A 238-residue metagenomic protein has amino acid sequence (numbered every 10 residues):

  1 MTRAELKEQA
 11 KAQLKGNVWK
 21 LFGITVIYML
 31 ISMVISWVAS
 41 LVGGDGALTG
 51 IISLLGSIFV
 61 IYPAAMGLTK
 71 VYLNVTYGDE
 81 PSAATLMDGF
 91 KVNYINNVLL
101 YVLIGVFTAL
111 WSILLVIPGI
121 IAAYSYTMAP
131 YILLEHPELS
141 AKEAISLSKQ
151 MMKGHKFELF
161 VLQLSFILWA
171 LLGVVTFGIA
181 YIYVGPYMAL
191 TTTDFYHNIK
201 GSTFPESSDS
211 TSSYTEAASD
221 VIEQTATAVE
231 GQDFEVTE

Functional and structural regions predicted by a protein language model:
M1-E238: Hydrophobic alpha-helical membrane segments
